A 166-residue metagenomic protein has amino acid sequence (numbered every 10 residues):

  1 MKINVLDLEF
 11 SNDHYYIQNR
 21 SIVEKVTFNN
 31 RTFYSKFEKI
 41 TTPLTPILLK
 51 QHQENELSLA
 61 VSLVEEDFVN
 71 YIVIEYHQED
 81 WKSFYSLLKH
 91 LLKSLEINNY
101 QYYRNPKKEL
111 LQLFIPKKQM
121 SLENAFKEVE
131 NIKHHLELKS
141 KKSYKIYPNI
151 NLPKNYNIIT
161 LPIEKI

Functional and structural regions predicted by a protein language model:
M1-H90, Y147-P148, Y156-I158, I163-I166: DNA replication initiation on ssDNA origins
E54-V61, L95-Q101, K141-Y144: Short small/polar-residue motifs
N55, V69-I72, E109-L113, K142: Generic alpha-helix detector with strongest preference for long hydrophobic helices that associate with membranes
V61-L63, Y100-K107, N149-L152: Short beta-strand
D67-V69, E96-I97, K108, K154-Y156: Short, well-ordered loop/turn elements at secondary-structure boundaries
V73-I74, N99-A125, I158-P162: Histidine-centered divalent-metal-coordination microenvironment in nucleic-acid enzymes
F84-S94, F114-K142: Helical (often loop-to-helix) elements that flank the catalytic cores of nucleotide-handling enzymes
A125-I166: Aromatic- and Lys/Arg-enriched surface recognition patch
